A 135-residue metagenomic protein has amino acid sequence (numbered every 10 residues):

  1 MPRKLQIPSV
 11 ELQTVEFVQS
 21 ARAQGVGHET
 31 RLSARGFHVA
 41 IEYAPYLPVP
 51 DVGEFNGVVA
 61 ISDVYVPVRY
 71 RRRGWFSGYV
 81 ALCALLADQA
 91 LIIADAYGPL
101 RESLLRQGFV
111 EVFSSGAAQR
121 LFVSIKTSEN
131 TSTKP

Functional and structural regions predicted by a protein language model:
M1-F17, N130-K134: Conserved N-terminal entry element of GNAT/NAT acetyltransferase domains
E16-D63: Conserved acyl-donor/pantetheine-binding loop and adjacent beta-alpha core of acyl/acetyltransferases and related
S62-R71: A short, internal acetyl-CoA/4′-phosphopantetheine-binding micro-motif in the GNAT/acyltransferase core
R72-L85: Conserved acetyl-CoA-binding loop-helix of GNAT-fold acetyltransferases
Y79, P99-S103: Conserved short alpha-helix immediately C-terminal to the canonical SAM/SAH-binding motif I of Rossmann-like
L85-G98: Conserved GNAT acetyl-CoA-binding A-motif
S103-F109: Conserved active-site tyrosine of GNAT-family acetyltransferases
V110-I125: Conserved catalytic-core motifs of GNAT/GCN5-like acyltransferases
